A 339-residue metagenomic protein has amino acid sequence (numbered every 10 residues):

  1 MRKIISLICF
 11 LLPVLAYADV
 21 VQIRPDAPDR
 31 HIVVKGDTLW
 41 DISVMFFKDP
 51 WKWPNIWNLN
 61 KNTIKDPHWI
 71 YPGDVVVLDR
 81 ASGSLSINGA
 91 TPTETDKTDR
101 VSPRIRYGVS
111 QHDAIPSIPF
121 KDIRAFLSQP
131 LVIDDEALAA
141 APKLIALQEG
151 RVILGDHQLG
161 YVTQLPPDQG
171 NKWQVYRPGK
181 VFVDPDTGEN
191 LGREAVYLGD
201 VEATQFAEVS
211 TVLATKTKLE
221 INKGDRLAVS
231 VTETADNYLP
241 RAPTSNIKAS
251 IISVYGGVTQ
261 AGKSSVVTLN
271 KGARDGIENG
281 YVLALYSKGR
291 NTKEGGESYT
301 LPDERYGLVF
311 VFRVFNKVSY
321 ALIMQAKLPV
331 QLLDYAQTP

Functional and structural regions predicted by a protein language model:
R2-I5, A18-P339: Surface-exposed, polar/charged interaction patches used for macromolecular assembly or partner binding
F10-A18: Hydrophobic h-region of N-terminal signal peptides that target proteins for export in Gram-negative bacteria
